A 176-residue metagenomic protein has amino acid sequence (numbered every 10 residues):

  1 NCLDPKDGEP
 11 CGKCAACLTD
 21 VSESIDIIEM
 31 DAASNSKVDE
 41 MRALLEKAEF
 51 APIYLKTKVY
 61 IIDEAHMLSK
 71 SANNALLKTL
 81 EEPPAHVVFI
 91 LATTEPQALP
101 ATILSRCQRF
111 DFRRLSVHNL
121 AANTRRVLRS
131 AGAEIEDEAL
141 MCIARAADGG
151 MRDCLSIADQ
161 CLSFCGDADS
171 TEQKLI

Functional and structural regions predicted by a protein language model:
N1-R109: P-loop/Walker A NTP-binding region and its immediately flanking N-terminal helices in P-loop NTPase folds
A15, T19-I25, K56, A92 (+1 more regions): Extended, largely alpha-helical regulatory/partner-binding modules appended to the mid-to-C-terminal parts
